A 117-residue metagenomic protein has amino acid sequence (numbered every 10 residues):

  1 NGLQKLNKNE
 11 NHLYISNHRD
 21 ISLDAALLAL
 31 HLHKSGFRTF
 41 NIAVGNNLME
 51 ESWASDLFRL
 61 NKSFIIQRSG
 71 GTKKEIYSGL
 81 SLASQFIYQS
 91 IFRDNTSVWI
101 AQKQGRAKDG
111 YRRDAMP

Functional and structural regions predicted by a protein language model:
G2-P117: Soluble catalytic domains of membrane acyltransferases
